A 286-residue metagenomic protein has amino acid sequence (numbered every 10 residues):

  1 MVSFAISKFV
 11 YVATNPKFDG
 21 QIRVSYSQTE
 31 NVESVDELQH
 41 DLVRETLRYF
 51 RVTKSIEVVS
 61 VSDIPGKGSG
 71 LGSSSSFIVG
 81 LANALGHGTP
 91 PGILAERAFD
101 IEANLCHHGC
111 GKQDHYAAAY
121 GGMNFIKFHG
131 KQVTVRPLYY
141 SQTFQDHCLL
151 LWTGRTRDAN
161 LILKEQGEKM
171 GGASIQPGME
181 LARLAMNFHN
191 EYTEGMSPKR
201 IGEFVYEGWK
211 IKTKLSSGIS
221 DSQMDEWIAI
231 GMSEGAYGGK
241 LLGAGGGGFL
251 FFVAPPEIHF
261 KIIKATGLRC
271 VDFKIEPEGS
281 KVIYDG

Functional and structural regions predicted by a protein language model:
S3, F9-V52, S62, H87-P91 (+3 more regions): C-terminal nucleotide
S55-E57: Residues at or immediately flanking beta-strands
S62-L85, G235-L250: Glycine/serine-rich anion-binding loops at beta->alpha junctions that coordinate negatively charged ligand groups
G72, G109-C110: Short glycine/proline-enriched turns and hinge-like loops at secondary-structure junctions
